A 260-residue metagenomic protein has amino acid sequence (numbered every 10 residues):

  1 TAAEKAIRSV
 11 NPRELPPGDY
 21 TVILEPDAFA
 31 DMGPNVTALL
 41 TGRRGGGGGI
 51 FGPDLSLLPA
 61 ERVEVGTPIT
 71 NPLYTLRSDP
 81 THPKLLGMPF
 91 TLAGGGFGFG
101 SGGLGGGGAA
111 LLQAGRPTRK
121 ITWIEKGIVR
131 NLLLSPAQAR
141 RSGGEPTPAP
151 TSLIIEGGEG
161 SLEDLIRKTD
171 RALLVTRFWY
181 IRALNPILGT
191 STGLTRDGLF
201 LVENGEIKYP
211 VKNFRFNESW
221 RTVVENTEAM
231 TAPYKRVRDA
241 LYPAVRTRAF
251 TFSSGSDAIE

Functional and structural regions predicted by a protein language model:
T1-R44, T70, T231: Internal alpha/beta scaffold segment
R13, L39, G46, F51-G52 (+1 more regions): Dual-mode signal for accessory low-complexity, basic/Gly-rich regions
